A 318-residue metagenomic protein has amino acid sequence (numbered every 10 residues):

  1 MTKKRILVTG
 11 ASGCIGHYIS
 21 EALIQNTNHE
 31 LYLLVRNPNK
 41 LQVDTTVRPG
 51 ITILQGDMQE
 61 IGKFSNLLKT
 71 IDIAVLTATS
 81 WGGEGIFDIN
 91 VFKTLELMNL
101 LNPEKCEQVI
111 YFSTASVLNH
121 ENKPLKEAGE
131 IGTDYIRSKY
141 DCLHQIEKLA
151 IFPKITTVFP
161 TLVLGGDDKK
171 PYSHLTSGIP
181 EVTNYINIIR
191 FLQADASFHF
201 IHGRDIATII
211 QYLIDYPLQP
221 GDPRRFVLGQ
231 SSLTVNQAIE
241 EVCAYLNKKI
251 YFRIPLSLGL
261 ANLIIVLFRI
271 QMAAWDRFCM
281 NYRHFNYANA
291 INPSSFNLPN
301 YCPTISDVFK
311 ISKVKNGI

Functional and structural regions predicted by a protein language model:
K4-N26: N-terminal Rossmann NAD(P)H-binding glycine-rich loop of SDR-like oxidoreductase domains
R48-E96, L100, L118-K123: NAD(P)H-binding glycine-rich loop region in Rossmannoid oxidoreductase-like domains and their noncatalytic homologs
L95-S138: Conserved Rossmann-fold NAD(P)-dependent oxidoreductase catalytic core, especially the SDR/UDP-sugar
Q145-K170: Conserved beta-loop-beta element that borders a ligand/cofactor-binding pocket
G165-I179, I214-R225, K249: Glycine/proline-rich active-site loop of Rossmann-fold NAD(P)-dependent oxidoreductases
I179-I201: A conserved pocket-lining segment of Rossmann-fold NAD(P)-dependent short-chain dehydrogenase/reductase
S197-R204, R224-Y245, P255-N262, P303: Substrate-binding strand-loop-helix patch in Rossmann-like NAD(P)-dependent oxidoreductase/epimerase domains
I239-Y287: Terminal hydrophobic/aromatic helix or amphipathic segment near a protein terminus
